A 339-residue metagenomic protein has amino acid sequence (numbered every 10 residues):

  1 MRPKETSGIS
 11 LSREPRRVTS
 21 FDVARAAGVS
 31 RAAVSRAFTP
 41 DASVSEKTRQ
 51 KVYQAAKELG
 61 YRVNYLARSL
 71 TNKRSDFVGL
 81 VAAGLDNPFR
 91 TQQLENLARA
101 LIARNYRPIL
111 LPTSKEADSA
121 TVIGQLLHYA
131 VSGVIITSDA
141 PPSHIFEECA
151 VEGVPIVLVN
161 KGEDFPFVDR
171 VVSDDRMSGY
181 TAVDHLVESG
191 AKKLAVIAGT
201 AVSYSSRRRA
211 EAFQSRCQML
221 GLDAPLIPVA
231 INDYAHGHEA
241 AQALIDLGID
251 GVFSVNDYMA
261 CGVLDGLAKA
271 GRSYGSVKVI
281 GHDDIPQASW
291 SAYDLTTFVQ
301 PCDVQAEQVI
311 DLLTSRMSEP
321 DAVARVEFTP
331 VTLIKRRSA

Functional and structural regions predicted by a protein language model:
M1-K4, L11-P15, K73, F77-D184 (+2 more regions): Alpha-helical recognition/docking segments in bacterial nutrient-uptake and carbohydrate-utilization systems
M1-S75: N-terminal helix-turn-helix DNA-binding module of bacterial transcription factors
E5, L247-A339: Flexible loop/turn connectors
A56, L101, R216-C217, L267 (+1 more regions): Conserved hydrophobic residues forming the short capping helix/wall of the S-adenosyl-L-methionine
Y65, A83-Q92, L110-S119, K161 (+7 more regions): Hinge/beta->alpha junction and helix N-cap segments in small-molecule ligand-binding domains
A103-R104, E152, C217-D223, L247 (+1 more regions): Short helix-capping segments at alpha-helix termini
K193-L194, A224-P225, S273-V279: Short acidic capping loops at alpha-helix termini that bridge into adjacent secondary structure
